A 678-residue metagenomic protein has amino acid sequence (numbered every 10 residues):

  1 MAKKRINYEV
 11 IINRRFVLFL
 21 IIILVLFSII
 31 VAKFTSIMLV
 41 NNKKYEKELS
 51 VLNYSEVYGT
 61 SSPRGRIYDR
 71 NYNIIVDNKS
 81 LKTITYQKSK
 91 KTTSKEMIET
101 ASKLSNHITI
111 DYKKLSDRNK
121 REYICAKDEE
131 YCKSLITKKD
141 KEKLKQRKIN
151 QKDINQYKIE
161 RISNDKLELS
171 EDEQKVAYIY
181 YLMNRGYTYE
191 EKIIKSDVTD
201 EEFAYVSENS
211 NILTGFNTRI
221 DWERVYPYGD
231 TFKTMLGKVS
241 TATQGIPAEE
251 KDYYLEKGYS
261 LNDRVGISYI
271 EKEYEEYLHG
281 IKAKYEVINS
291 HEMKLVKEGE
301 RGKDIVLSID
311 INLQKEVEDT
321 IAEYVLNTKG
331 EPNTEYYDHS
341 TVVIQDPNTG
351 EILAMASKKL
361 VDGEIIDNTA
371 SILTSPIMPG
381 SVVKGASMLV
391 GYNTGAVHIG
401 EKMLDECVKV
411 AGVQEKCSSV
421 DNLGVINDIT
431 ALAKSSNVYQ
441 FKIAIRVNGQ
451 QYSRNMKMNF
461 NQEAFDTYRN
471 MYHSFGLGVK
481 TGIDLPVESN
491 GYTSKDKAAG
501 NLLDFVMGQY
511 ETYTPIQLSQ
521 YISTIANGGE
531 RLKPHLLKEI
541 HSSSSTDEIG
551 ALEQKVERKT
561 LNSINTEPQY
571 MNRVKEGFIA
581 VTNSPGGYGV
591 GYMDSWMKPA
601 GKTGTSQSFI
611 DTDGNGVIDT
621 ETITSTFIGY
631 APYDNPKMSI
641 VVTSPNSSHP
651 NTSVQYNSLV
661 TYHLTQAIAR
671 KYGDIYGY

Functional and structural regions predicted by a protein language model:
A2-M293, S340, P347, L360 (+3 more regions): Membrane-proximal periplasmic segments of bacterial cell-envelope enzymes, especially penicillin-binding proteins
K43, T320-K329, L360, Q451 (+2 more regions): Structural motif corresponding to the C-terminal cap of alpha-helices
E46-G59, L313-E335: Short, basic/aromatic recognition patches
V76-D77, A283-E298, I309, L313 (+4 more regions): Beta-lactam-recognizing serine transpeptidase/beta-lactamase-like catalytic domain environment
K95-N106, A204, E208, K233-G237 (+17 more regions): Solvent-exposed, polar/charged alpha-helical surfaces in well-ordered, non-transmembrane soluble domains, broadly
D547, L659-Y678: Short, gly/Ser/Thr-rich active-site loops of penicillin-recognizing serine hydrolases
S648-T652: Short small-residue beta-strand/loop micro-motif enriched in glycine and branched aliphatics
